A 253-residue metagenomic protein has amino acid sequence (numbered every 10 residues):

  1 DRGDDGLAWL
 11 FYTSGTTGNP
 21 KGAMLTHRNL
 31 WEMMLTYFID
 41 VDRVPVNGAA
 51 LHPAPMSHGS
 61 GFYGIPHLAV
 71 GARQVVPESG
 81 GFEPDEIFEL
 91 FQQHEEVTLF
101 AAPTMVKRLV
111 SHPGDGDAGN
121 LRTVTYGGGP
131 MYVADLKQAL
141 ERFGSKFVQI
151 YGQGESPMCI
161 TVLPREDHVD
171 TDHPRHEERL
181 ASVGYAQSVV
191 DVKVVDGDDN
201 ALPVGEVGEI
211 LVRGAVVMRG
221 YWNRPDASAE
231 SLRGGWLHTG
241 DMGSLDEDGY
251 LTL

Functional and structural regions predicted by a protein language model:
D1, K21-M24, H52, R73-G80 (+1 more regions): Short beta-strand->loop structural element characteristic of the AMP-binding/adenylate-forming
D1-Y12, N19, R43-A49, S188 (+1 more regions): Conserved pre-ATP/AMP-binding loop-to-beta segment of ANL
D5, H27-R28, A54, H94 (+3 more regions): Structural detector for helix-capping/boundary residues
A8-E32: Conserved AMP-binding A3 loop
W31-A49, S57-V97, H112: Conserved AMP-binding/adenylation subdomain of ANL enzymes
A72, E96-A101, V110-E178, D191 (+1 more regions): Gly/Ser/Thr-rich phosphate-binding loop
T104-V106, M131, V217: Alpha-helix capping/helix-boundary segments
V183, N200-G205, E209-L253: Conserved ATP-binding/catalytic segment of the ANL
